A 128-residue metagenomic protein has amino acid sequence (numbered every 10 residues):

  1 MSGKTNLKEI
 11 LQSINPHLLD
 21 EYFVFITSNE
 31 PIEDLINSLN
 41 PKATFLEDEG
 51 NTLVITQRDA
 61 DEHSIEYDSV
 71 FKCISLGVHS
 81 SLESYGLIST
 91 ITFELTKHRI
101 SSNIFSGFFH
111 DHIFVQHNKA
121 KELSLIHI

Functional and structural regions predicted by a protein language model:
M1-L76, E83-F93: Regulatory modules associated with amino-acid/nitrogen control
N40-K42, R99-I104: A short linear hydrophobic-aromatic micro-motif
Q57-A60, Q116-K121: Helix N-cap motif at beta-to-alpha junctions
G77-H79, H110: Short, contiguous strand/loop micro-motifs
T96: Anion (oxyanion) recognition and catalysis
F108-H110, K119: Structural preference for solvent-exposed beta-strand-turn elements and adjacent flexible terminal/loop segments within
H112-F114: Beta-rich nucleic-acid/ligand-interaction surfaces
I126-I128: Conserved small/polar residues in nucleotide/adenosyl-binding loops
